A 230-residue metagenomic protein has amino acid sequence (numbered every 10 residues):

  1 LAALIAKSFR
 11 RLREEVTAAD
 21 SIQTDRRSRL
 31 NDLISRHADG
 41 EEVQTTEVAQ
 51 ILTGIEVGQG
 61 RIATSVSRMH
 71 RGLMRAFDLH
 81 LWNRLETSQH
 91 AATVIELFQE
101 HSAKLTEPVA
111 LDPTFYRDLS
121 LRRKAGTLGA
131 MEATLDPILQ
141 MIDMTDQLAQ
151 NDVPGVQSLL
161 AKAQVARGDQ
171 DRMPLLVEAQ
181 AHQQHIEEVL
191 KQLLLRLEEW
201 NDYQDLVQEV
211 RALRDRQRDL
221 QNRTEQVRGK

Functional and structural regions predicted by a protein language model:
L1-K230: Mature extracytoplasmic or organellar-lumen-exposed domains after removal of signal/transit peptides
